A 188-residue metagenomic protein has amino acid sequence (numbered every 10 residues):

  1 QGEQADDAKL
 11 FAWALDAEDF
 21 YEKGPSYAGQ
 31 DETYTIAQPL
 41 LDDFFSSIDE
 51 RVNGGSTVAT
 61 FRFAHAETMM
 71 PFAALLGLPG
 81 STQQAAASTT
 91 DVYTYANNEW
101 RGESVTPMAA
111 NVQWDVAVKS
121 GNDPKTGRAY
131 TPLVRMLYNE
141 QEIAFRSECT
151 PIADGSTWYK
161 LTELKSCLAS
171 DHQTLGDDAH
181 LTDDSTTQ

Functional and structural regions predicted by a protein language model:
Q1-Q188: Non-catalytic terminal regions with compositionally biased, polar/charged low complexity
